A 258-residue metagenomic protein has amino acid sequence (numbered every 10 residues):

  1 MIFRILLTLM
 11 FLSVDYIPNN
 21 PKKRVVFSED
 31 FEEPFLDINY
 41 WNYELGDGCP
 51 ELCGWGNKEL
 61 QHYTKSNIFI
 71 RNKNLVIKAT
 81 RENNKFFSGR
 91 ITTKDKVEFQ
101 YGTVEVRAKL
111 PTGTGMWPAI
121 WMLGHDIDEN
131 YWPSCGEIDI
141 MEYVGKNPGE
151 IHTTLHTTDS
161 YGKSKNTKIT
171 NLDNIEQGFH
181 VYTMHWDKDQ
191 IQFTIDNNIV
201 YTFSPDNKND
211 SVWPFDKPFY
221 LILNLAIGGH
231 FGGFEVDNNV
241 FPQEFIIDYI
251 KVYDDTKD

Functional and structural regions predicted by a protein language model:
M1-T8: Sec-dependent signal peptide recognition, specifically the positively charged N-region followed immediately by
Y16-D258: GH16 jelly-roll
